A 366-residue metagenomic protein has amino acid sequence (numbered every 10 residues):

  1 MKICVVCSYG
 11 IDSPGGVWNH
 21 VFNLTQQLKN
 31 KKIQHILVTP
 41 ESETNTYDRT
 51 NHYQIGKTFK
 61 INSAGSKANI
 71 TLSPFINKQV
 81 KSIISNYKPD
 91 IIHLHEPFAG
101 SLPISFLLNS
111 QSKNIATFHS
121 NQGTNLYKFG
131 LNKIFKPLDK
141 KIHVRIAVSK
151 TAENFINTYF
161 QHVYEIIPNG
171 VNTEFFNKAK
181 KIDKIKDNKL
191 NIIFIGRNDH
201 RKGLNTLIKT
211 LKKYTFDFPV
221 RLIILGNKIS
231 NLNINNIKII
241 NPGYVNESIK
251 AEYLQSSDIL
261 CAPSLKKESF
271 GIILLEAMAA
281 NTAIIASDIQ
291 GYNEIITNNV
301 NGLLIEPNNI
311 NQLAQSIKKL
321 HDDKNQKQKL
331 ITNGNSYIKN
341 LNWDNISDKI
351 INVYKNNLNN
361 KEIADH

Functional and structural regions predicted by a protein language model:
C4, K184-K202, I208-K212: Conserved donor-binding/catalytic core segment of Leloir-type glycosyltransferases
C7-P14, V21, Q27-L72: N-terminal strand-loop element at the rim of the active site of nucleotide-sugar-dependent glycosyltransferases
E41, T151, G170: Carbohydrate-associated surface elements
N125-R145, T151, Y159: Membrane-proximal helix-turn-helix segments that form the acceptor-binding/catalytic region of lipid-linked
L126, N154-N157, G170-N188, L232: Acidic anion/phosphate-binding donor-loop and adjacent secondary structure in glycosyltransferase catalytic cores
Y244, E252-S257: Short alpha-helical donor nucleotide-sugar binding micro-motif in glycosyltransferases
A283-A286: Short hydrophobic beta-strand element within catalytic cores of glycosyltransferases and related nucleotide-activated
N298-N299, L303-I310, K319-K324, K339: Conserved acidic donor-binding segment of nucleotide-sugar-dependent glycosyltransferases
